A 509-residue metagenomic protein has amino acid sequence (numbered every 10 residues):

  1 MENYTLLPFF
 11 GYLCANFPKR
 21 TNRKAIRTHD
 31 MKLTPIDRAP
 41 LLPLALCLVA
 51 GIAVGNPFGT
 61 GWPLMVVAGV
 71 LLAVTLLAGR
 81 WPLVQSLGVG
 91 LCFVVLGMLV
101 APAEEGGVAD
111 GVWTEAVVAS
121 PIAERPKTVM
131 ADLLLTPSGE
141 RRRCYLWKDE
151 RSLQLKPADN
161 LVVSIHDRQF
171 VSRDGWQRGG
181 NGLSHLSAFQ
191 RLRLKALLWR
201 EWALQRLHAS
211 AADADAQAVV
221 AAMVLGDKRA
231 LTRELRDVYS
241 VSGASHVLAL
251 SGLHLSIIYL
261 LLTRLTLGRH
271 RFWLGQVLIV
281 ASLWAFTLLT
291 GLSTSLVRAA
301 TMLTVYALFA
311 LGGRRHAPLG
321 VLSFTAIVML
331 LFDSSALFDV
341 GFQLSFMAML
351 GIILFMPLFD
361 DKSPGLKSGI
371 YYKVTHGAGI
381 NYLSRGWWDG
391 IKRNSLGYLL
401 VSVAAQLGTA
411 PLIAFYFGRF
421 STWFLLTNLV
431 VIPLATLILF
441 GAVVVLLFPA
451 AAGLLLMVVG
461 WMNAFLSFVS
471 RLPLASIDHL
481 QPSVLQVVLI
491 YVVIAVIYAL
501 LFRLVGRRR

Functional and structural regions predicted by a protein language model:
Y4-G107, V171-R173, Q177-G179, R298: N-terminal leader/targeting segments
K32-R38, L46, F170, D174-L308 (+1 more regions): Aromatic-rich juxtamembrane segments at the membrane interface
R38, L77-S86, L267-G275, A310-V321 (+1 more regions): Membrane-helix interface "capping/anchor" motifs
A45-A53, A68-V74, S256-T263, I279-T287 (+4 more regions): Hydrophobic, membrane-inserted alpha-helices
A109-E124: Structural detector for short beta-strands of small beta-barrel domains
A123-D132: Short aromatic-glycine-enriched beta-strand elements
D149-V163: Short nucleic-acid-contacting surface segments enriched for D/E, G, S/T with interspersed K/R
L292-A495, A499-V505: Internal transmembrane alpha-helical bundles of multi-pass membrane proteins
